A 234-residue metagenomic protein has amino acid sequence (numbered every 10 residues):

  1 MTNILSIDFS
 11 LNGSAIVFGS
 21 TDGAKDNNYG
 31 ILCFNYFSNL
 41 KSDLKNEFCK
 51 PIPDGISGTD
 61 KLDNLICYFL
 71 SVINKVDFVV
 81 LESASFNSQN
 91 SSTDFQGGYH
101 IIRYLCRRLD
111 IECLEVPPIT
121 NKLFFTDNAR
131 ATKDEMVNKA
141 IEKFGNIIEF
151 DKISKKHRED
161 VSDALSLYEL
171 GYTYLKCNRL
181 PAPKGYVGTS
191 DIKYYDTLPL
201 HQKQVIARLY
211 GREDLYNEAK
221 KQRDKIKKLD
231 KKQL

Functional and structural regions predicted by a protein language model:
M1-L234: Phosphate- and other anionic-substrate recognition elements at nucleic-acid/protein interfaces
